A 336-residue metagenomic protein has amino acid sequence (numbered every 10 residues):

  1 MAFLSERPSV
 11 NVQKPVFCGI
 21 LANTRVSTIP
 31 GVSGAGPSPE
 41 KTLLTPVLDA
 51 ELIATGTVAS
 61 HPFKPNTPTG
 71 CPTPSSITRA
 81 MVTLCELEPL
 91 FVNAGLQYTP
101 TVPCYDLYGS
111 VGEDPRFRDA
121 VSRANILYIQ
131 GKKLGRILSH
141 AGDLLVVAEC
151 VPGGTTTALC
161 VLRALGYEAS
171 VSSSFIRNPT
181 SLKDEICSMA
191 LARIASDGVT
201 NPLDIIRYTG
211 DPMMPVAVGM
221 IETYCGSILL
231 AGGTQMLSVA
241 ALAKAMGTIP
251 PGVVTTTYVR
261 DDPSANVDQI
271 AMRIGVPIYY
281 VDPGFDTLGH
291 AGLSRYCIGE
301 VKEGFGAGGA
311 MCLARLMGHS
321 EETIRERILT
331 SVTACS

Functional and structural regions predicted by a protein language model:
M1-A148, T155-S336: N-terminal loops that bind phosphate or other acidic moieties and the adjacent beta-alpha structural core
